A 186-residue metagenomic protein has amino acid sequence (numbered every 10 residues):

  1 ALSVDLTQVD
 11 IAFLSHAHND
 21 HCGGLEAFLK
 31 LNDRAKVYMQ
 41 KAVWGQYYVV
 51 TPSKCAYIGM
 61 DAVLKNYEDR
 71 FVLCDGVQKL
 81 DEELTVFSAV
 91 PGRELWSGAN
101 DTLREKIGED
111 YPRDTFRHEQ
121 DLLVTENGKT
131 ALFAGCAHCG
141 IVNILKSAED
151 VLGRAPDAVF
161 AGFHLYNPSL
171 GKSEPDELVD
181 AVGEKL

Functional and structural regions predicted by a protein language model:
A1, L84-V90, T130-C136: Active-site-proximal beta-strand elements of phosphoester/diester hydrolases
L2-W44, D150-F160: Active-site metal-binding motif and surrounding structural segment of the metallo-beta-lactamase
D5-Q8, K30, L80, V124-T125 (+1 more regions): Flexible, charged surface loops at secondary-structure boundaries
H16, V37, E83, A134-G135: Divalent metal-coordination and catalytic microenvironments
H18-G23, W44-Y47, K79, H138-V142 (+1 more regions): Active-site environment of divalent metal-dependent phosphoester hydrolases
G23-N32, K54-Y57, L170-L178: Metal-dependent catalytic neighborhoods of phosphoester/phosphodiester hydrolases
K36, T115-D121, T125-L186: Cap/insert and terminal regions of metallo-dependent hydrolase folds
V43-Q120: Metallo-beta-lactamase
